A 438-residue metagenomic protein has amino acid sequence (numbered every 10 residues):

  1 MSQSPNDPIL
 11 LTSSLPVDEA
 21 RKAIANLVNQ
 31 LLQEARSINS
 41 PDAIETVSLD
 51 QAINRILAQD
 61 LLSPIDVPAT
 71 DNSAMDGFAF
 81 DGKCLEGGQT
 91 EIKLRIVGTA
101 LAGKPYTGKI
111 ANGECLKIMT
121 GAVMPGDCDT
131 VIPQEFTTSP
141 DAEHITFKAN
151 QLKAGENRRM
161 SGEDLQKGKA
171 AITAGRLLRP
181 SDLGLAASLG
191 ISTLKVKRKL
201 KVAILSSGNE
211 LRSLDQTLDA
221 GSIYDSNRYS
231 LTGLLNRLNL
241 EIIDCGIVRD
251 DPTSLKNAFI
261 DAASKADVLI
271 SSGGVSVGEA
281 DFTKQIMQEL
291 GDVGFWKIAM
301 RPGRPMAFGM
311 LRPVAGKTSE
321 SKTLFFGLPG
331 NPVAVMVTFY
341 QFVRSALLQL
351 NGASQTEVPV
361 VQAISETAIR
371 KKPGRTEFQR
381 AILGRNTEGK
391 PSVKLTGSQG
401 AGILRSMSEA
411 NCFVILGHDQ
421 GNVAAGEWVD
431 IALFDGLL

Functional and structural regions predicted by a protein language model:
M1-P5, I9-D18, S192-L328, P332-V337 (+1 more regions): Helix-rich terminal scaffold detector
M1-Q89, S354-F378: Short, low-complexity N-terminal leaders and the immediately following helix N-cap/first helix
S2-D18, F78-D244, R249, S392 (+2 more regions): Short, glycine/charged-enriched hinge/interface segments at domain edges or termini
S13-R21, E45, L49, D71 (+15 more regions): Generic structural signal for well-ordered, non-membrane alpha-helical segments in soluble metabolic enzymes
D18-K22, I38-E45, L49-D50, Q59 (+4 more regions): Flexible glycine/proline-rich
V28-A35, D60, M124, K169-I172 (+9 more regions): Structural signal for hydrophobic packing residues in well-ordered secondary-structure cores of soluble enzyme domains
T70-D71, L194-K195, E279, R370 (+1 more regions): Replace "in large, NTP-powered and nucleic-acid-processing enzymes" with "in large, NTP-powered factors and other
